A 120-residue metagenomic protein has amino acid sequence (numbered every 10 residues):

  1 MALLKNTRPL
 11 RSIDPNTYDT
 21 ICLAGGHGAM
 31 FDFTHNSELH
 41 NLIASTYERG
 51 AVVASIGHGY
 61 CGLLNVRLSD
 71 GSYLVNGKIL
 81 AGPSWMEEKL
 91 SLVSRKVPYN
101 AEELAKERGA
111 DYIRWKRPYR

Functional and structural regions predicted by a protein language model:
M1-R120: Active-site-adjacent pocket-lining segments in enzyme domains
